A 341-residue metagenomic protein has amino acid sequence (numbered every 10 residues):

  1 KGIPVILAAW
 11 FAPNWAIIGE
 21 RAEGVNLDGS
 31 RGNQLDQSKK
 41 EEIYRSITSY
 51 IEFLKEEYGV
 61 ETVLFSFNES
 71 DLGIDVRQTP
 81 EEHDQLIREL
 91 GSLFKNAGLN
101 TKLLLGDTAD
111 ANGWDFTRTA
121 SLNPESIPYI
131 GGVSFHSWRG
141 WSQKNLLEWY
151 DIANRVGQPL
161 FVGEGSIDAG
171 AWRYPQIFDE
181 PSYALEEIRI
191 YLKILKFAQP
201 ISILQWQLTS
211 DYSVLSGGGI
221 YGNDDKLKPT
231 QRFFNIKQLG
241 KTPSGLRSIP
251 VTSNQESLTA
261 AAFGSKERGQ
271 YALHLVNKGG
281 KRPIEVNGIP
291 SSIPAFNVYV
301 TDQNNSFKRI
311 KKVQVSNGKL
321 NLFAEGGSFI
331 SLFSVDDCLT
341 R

Functional and structural regions predicted by a protein language model:
K1-E125: Substrate-binding cleft and catalytic face of glycoside hydrolase catalytic domains, especially the flexible beta-alpha
P4-A8, V63-F67, K102-L105, G131-S134 (+4 more regions): Structural recognition of the beta-strand scaffold that forms the well-ordered cores of secreted hydrolase catalytic
F11-W15, N68-I74, T108-N112, S137-W141 (+3 more regions): Solvent-exposed loop/turn segments at secondary-structure junctions within structured extracellular/periplasmic domains
K40, E52, V76-I190, F197: Noncatalytic carbohydrate-binding groove/subsite architecture in carbohydrate-active enzymes
G157-Q238, P243, S248-S257: Aromatic/acidic polysaccharide-binding cleft in carbohydrate-active enzymes
S253-I293, G327: Carbohydrate-binding surface patches
I289-F307: Solvent-exposed beta-hairpin/edge-strand motifs
K311-R341: C-terminal beta-strand-rich structural cap/linker in extracellular carbohydrate-active enzymes
